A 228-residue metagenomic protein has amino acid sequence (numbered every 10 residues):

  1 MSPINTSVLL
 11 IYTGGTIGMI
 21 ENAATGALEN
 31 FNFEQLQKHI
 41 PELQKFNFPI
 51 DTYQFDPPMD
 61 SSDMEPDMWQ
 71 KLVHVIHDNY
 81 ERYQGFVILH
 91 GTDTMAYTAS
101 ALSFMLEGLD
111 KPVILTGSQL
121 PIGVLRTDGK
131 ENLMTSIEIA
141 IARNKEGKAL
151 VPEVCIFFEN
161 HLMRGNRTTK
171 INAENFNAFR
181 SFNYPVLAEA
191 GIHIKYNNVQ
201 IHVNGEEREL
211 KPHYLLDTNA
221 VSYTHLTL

Functional and structural regions predicted by a protein language model:
S2-Y80, T168-N219: N-terminal glycine-rich anion-binding loop in soluble enzyme alpha/beta folds
I11, Y53, I114-T116, C155-F157 (+1 more regions): Hydrophobic/aromatic beta-strand patches that form the interior of the parallel beta-sheet core in alpha/beta enzyme
G15-G18, H90-A96, H161-M163: Gly/Ser/Thr-rich loops at beta-strand to alpha-helix junctions that form or flank small-molecule/cofactor-binding
Q70-V73, H77, A99, S103 (+2 more regions): Predominant activation on well-ordered alpha-helical scaffold segments within soluble catalytic domains
Q84-G85: Structural motif
L89-K111: Short Gly/Thr/Asp-enriched flexible loops that form oxyanion-binding sites at enzyme active sites
L115-I192: Internal gly/pro-rich beta-alpha loop/helix module that stabilizes soluble enzyme cofactors or their anionic handles
T224-L228: Conserved small/polar residues in nucleotide/adenosyl-binding loops
